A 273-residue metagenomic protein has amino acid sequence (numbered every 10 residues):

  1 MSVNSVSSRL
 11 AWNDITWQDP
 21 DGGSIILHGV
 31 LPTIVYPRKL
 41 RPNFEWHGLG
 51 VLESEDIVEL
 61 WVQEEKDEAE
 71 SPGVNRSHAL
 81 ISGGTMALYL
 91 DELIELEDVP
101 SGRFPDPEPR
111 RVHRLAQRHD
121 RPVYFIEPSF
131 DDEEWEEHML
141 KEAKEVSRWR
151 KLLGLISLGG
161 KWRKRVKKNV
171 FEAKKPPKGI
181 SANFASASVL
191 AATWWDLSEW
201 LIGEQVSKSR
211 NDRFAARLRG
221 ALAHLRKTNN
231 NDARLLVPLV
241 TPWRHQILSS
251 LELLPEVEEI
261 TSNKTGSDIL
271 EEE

Functional and structural regions predicted by a protein language model:
M1-E273: Compositional signal for N-terminal targeting/processing segments
